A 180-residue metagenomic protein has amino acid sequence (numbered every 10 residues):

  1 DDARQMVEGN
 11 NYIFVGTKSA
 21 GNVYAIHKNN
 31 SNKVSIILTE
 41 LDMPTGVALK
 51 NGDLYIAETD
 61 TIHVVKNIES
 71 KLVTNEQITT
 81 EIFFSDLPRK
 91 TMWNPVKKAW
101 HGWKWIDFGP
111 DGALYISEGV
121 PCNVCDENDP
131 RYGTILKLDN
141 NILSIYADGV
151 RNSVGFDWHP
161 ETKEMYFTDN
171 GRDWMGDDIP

Functional and structural regions predicted by a protein language model:
D1-P180: Beta-propeller domains with acidic blade repeats across secreted/periplasmic ectodomains and cytosolic WD/CNH propellers
